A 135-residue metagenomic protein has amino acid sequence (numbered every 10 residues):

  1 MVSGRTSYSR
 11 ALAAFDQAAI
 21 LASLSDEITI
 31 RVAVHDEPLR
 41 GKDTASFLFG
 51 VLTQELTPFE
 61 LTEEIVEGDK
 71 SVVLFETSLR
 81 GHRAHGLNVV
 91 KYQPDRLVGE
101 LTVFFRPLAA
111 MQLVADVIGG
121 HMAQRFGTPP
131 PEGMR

Functional and structural regions predicted by a protein language model:
M1-S23, T128: Short acidic-aromatic low-complexity motifs
G4, L48, S71-V73: C-terminal ligand-sensing/allosteric alpha-helical core of TetR-family HTH transcriptional regulators
G4-R5, I30-A33, F75: Residue-level detector of alpha-helix boundaries and kinks
S7, A19, T44, A110-L113 (+1 more regions): Exposed alpha-helical structural elements
Y8, I20-L21, I28, G41 (+5 more regions): Hydrophobic pocket/interface hotspot
Q17-L21, D26-G68: A solvent-exposed, acidic/Ser-Thr-rich amphipathic alpha-helical stretch
T53-T62, V66-R135: A beta-strand edge to alpha-helix "cap/lid" segment located at domain peripheries
